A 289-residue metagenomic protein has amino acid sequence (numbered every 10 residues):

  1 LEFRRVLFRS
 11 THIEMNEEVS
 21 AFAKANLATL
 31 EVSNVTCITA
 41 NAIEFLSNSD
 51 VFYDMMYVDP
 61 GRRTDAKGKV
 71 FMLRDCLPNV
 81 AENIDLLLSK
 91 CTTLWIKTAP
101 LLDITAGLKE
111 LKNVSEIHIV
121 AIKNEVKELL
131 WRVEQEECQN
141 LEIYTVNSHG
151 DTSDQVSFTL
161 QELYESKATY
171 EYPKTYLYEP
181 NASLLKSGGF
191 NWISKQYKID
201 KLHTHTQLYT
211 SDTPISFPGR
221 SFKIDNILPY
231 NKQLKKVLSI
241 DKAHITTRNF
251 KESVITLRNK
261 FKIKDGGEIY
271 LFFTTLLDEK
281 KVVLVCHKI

Functional and structural regions predicted by a protein language model:
L1, A25, T29, L94: S-adenosyl-L-methionine
L1-L7: Short, small-residue-biased leader/transition segments that mark boundaries at the very start of proteins
F8, A25, K195: Short, well-ordered alpha-helices that flank and scaffold nucleotide-derived cofactor binding pockets
F8, V32, T92: Short phosphate-binding/catalytic loops that engage adenosine nucleotides
R9-E14: Conserved SAM-binding motif I beta-strand of class I
M15-M55: S-adenosyl-L-methionine
Y57, R62-F272, L276-I289: Class I S-adenosyl-L-methionine
